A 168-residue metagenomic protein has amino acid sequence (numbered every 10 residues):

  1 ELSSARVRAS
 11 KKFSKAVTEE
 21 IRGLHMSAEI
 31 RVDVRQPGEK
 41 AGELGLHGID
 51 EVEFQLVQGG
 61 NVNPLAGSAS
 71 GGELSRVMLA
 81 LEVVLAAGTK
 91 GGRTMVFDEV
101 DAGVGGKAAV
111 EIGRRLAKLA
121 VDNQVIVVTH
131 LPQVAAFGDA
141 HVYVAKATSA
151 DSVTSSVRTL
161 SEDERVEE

Functional and structural regions predicted by a protein language model:
E1-E39: Charged, surface-exposed helical/loop "interaction arms" that form contiguous linear patches used for dimerization
K11, K90, A102-V110: Conserved D-loop-proximal element of ABC-family nucleotide-binding domains
G38-D50: Small/polar, glycine/serine/threonine/aspartate-rich low-complexity segments that form flexible
V52, K107-E168: C-terminal lobe/lid and adjacent interdomain/linker elements of RecA-like ASCE P-loop ATPase modules
E53-F54, Q58-G60, G72-M95, L119: GG-anchored amphipathic helix commonly corresponding to the ABC/SMC/Rad50 NBD signature/C-loop
N63-S68: Short pre-catalytic strand/loop immediately N-terminal to key active-site residues, enriched for Gly-Thr
D98-E99: Walker B catalytic acidic pair
